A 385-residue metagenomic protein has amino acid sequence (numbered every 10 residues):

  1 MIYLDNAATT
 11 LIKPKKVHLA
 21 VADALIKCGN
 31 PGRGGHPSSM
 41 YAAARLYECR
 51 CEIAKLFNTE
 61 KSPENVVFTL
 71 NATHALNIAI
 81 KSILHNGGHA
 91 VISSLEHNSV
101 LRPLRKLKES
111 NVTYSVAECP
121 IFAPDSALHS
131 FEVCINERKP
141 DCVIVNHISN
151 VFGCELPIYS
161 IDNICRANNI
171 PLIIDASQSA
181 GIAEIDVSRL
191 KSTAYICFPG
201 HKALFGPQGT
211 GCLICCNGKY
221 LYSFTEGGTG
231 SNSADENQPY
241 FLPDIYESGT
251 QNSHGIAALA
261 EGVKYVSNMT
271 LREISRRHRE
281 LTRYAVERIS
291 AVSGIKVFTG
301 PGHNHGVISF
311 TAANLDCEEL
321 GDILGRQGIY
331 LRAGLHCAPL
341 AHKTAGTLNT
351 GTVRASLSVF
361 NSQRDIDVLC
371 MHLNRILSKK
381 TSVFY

Functional and structural regions predicted by a protein language model:
M1-Y385: Pyridoxal 5′-phosphate
